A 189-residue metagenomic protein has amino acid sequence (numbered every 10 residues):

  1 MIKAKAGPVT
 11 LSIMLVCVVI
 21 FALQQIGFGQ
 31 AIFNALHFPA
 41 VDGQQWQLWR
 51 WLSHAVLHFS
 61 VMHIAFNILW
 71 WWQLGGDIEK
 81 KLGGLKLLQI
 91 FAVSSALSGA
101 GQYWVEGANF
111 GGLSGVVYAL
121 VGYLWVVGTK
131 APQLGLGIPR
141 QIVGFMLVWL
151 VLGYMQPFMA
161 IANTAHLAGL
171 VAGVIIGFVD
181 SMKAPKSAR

Functional and structural regions predicted by a protein language model:
M1-R189: A detector for small-residue-rich transmembrane helices and their helix-helix packing motifs
